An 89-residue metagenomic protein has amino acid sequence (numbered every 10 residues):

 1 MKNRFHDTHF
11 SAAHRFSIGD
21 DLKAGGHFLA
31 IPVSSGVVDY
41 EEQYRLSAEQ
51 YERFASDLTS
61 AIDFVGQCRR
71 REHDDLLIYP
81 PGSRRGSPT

Functional and structural regions predicted by a protein language model:
M1-T89: Extended, alpha-helix-rich binding/interface surfaces that flank or overlap catalytic cores and mediate recognition
